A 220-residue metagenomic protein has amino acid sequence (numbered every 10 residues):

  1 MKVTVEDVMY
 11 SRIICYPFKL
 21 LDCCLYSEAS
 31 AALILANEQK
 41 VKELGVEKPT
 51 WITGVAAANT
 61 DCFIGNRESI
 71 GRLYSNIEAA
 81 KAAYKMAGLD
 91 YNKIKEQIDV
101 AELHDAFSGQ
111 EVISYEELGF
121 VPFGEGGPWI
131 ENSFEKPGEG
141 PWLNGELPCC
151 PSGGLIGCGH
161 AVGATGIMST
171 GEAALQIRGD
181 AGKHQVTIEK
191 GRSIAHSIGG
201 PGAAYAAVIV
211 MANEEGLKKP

Functional and structural regions predicted by a protein language model:
M1-F18: Glycine-rich, mobile lid/loop segments that gate access to catalytic sites or pores
I13-A82, G138-S152, G182-R192, S197-A203 (+1 more regions): Condensing-enzyme catalytic core mediating Claisen C-C bond formation in acyl metabolism
S30, R72, N76, F107 (+1 more regions): Catalytic-loop motifs flanking and including active-site residues across diverse enzymes
L33-Q39, A161-A181: Active-site-proximal alpha-helical scaffold in enzymes
V55-N59, Q97-S108, G154-L155: A short beta-alpha structural unit
C62-S69, E102-W129, P137-W142, A161-A164 (+1 more regions): Short glycine/threonine-rich loop-to-helix capping motif typified by GTGT followed within a few residues by an Asp-Pro
E78, A82, E96, D105-I113 (+1 more regions): Feature representing long, continuous alpha-helical segments
A79-Q97, A181: Phosphate/pyrophosphate-binding loops at sites that engage ATP/ADP/AMP, CoA/4′-phosphopantetheine, polyphosphate
